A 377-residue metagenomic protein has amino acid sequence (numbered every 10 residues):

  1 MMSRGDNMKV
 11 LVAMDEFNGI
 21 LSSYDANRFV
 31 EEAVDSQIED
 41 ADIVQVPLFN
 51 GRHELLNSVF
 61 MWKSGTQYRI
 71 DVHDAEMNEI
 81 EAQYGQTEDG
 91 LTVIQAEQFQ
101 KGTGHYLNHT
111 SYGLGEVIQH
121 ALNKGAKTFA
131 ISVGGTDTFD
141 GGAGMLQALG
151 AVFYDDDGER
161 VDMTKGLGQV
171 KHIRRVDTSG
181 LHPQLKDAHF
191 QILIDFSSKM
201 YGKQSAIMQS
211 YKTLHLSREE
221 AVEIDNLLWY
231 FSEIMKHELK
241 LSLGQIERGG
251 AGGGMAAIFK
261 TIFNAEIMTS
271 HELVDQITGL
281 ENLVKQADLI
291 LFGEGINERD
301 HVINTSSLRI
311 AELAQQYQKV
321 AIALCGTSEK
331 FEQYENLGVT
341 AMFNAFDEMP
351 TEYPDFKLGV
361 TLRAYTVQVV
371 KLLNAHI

Functional and structural regions predicted by a protein language model:
M1-M2: Methionine residue identity
G5-V133, D137-I377: N-terminal loops that bind phosphate or other acidic moieties and the adjacent beta-alpha structural core
